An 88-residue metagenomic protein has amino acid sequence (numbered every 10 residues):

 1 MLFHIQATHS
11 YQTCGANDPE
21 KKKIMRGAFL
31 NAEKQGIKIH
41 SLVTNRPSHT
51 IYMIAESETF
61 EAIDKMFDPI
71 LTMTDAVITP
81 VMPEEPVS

Functional and structural regions predicted by a protein language model:
M1-H49, E84-S88: Short S/T/G/P-rich N-terminal loop/turn motif that feeds into the first structured element of a domain
A7-H9, M53-E58: Short beta-strand-to-loop capping motifs
R26-L30, E56-S88: An amphipathic, aromatic/His-enriched active-site/gating alpha helix that lines ligand/cofactor pockets
